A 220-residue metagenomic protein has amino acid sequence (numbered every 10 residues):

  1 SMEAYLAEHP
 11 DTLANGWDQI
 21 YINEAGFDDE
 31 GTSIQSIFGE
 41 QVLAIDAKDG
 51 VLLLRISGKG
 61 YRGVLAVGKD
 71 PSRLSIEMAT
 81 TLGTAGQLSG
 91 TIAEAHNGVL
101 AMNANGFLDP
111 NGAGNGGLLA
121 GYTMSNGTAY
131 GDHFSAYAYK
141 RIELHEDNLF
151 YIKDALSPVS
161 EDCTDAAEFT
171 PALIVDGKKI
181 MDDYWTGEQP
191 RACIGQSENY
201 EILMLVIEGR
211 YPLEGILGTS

Functional and structural regions predicted by a protein language model:
S1-H133: Zymogen propeptides
G60-L65, Y139, E188-C193: Short glycine-rich loop/turn motifs
Y61, H145-N148, S197-L203: Beta-strand-turn-beta hairpins that frame and shape the catalytic cleft of phosphate-ester-processing enzymes
A66, V99-N103, E143, C193-G195 (+1 more regions): Structural recognition of the beta-strand scaffold that forms the well-ordered cores of secreted hydrolase catalytic
T80-A85, L156-S160, I207-Y211: Short, solvent-exposed aromatic-acidic interface loops
G86-G90, S160-T164, A192-C193, L213-T219: A short, polar/proline- and glycine-enriched secondary-structure boundary/capping micro-motif
F107-W185: Active-site-adjacent helix-turn-beta-strand microarchitecture at beta-sheet edges that either contains or buttresses
I174-S220: Domain-core and long-helix interface of multi-subunit machines
